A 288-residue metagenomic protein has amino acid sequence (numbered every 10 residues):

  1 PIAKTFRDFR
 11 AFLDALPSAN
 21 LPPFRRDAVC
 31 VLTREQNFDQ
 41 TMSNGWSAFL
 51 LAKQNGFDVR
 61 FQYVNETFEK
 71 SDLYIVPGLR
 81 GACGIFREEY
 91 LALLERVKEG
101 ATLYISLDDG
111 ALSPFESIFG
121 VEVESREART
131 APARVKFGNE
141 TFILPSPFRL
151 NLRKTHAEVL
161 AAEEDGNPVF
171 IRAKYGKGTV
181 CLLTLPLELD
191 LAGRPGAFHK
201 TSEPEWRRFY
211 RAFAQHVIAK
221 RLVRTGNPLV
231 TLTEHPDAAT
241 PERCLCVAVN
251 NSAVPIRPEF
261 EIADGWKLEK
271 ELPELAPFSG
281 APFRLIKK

Functional and structural regions predicted by a protein language model:
P1-S47, K53-N55, F137, L160-E164 (+3 more regions): Hydrophobic targeting/anchoring helices
P22-R25, F68-E69, K98, K174-Y175: Extracellular/periplasmic catalytic domains that process cell-envelope and extracellular macromolecules
F24-V29, V64, S106-D108: Aromatic-lined carbohydrate-recognition surfaces of secreted/lumenal glycan-active proteins
A28, V59, C246-A248: Hydrophobic, well-ordered secondary-structure elements that form the walls of internal hydrophobic environments
A48-K70: A short, well-structured beta->alpha microelement
F68-C83: Short, well-ordered secondary-structure micro-motifs within conserved domains or adaptor modules
A82-K288: A conserved amphipathic helix/loop scaffold that creates a polar/acidic microenvironment used either to coordinate
